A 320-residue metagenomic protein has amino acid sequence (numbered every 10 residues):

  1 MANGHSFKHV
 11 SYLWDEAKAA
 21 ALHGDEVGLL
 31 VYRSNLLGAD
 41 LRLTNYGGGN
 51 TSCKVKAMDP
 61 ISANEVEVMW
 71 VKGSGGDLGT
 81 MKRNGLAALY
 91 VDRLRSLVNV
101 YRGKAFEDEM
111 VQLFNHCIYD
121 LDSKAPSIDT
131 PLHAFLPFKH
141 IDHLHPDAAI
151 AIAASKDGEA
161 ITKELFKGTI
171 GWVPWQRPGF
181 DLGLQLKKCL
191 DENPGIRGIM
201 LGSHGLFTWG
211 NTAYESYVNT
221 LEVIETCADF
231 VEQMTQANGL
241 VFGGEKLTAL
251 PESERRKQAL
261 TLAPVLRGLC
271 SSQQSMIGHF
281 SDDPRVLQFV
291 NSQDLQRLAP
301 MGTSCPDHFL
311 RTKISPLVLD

Functional and structural regions predicted by a protein language model:
M1-D320: Glycine-rich flexible loops
